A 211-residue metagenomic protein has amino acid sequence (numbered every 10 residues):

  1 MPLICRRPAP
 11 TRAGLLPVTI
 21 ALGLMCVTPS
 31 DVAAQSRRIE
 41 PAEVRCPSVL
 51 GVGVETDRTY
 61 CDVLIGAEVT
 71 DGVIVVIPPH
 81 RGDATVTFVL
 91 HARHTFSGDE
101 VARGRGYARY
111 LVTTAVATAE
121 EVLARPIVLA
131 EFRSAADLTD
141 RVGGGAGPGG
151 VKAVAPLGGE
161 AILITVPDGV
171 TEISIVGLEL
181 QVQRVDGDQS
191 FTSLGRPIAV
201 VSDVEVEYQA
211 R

Functional and structural regions predicted by a protein language model:
M1-T11: N-terminal secretory signal peptides that target proteins for export/translocation
G14-C26: Bacterial N-terminal signal peptides
Q35-A67: N-terminal leader/pro-regions and domain N-caps
Y60-L64, A124-T165, V182: Extended, solvent-exposed segments with strong compositional bias
I77-D99: Contiguous beta-strand segments within globular domains
R81-T87, L163-V182: Noncatalytic modules at the cell exterior or secretory-pathway interfaces, chiefly beta-strand-rich lectin/adhesion
E100-V112: Short coil-to-beta strand junction motifs in C2/discoidin
V112-V116, L180-R211: Exposed low-complexity, polar/acidic, P/S/T/G-rich flexible segments that act as propeptides, protease-susceptible
